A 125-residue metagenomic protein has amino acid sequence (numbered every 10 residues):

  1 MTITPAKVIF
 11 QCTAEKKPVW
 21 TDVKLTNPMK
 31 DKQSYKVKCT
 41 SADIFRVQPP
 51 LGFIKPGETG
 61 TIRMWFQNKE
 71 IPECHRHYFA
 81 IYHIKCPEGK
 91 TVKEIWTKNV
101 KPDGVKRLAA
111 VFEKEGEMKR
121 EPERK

Functional and structural regions predicted by a protein language model:
M1-L25: Beta-sheet-dominated interaction scaffolds and their linkers
M1-T4, M29-P56: Surface-exposed binding patches on compact interaction domains or structured appendages
E15-D22, T59-I62, E73-A80, T91: Short, solvent-exposed loop/turn segments enriched in Ser/Thr/Gly
W20, K32-S34, Y78, R107: Exposed beta-strand and adjacent loop surfaces of beta-rich binding modules that mediate intermolecular recognition
V23-M29, N68: Asparagine-centered strand-capping/turn motif at beta-strand->loop junctions
I44, E58-T59, R63-K69: Short histidine
N68-K125: Terminal connector regions
